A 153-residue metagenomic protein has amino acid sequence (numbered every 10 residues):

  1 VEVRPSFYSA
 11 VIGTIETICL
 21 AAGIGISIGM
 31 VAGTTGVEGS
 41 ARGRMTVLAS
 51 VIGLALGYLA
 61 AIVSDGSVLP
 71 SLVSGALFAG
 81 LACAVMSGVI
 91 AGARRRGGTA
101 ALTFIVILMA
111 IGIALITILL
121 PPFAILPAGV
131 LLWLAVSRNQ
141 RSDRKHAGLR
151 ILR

Functional and structural regions predicted by a protein language model:
E2-T17, G57-S71, I118-I125: Helix-coil boundary and interhelical linker segments in multi-pass alpha-helical membrane proteins
S9-E38: Cytosolic-side membrane-entry/anchor segment at the start of a transmembrane helix
A21, G25, G29, A49 (+3 more regions): Alpha-helical transmembrane segments in multi-pass membrane proteins
S27-R42, A84-R94: C-terminal ends of transmembrane helices
G39-I52, G98-F104: Cytoplasmic-side transmembrane-helix entry/capping segments in multi-pass membrane proteins
G39-L48, D65, L69, V73 (+1 more regions): Alpha-helix N-cap/loop-to-helix boundary motif
V47-L59, V106-I111: Core segments of transmembrane alpha-helices that mediate helix-helix packing or line hydrophobic substrate/ligand
L77-R153: C-terminal transmembrane helix-loop-helix hairpin of multi-pass membrane proteins
